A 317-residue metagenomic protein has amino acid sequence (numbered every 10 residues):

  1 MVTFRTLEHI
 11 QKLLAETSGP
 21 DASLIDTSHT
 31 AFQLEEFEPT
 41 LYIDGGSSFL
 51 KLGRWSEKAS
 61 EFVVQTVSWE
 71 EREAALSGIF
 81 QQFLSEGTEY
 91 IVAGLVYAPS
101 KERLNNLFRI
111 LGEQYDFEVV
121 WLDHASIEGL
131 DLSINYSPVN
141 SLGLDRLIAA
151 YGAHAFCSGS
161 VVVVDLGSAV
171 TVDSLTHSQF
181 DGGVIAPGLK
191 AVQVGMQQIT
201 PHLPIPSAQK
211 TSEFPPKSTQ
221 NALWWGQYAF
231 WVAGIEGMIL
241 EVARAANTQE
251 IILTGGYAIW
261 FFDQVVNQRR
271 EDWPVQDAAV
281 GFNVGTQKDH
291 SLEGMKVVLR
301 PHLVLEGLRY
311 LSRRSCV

Functional and structural regions predicted by a protein language model:
F4-L7, L24-S60, A153, G159-S178 (+2 more regions): Gly/Thr-rich phosphate-binding beta-strand-loop-beta motif of the actin/hexokinase/Hsp70
E8-E35, N267-G294: Intrinsically disordered, low-complexity terminal tails and inter-domain linkers enriched for S/T/G/P/D/E
K58-N106, K190, I205-P206: N-terminal phosphate-binding loop and adjacent alpha-helix
E86-A98, V120-W121, A246-G256: Short glycine-rich phosphate-binding loop at a beta-alpha junction
S126-T200, A229-M238: Phosphate-binding/catalytic loop of phosphoryl-transfer enzymes
L147, P274-Q287, S291-V317: Glycine-rich phosphate-binding/hydrolytic loop that grips phosphoryl groups
V172-D173, W260-Q264: Short active-site-adjacent structural elements
T211-I251: Adenine-nucleotide phosphate-binding core of ATP-dependent small-molecule kinases
